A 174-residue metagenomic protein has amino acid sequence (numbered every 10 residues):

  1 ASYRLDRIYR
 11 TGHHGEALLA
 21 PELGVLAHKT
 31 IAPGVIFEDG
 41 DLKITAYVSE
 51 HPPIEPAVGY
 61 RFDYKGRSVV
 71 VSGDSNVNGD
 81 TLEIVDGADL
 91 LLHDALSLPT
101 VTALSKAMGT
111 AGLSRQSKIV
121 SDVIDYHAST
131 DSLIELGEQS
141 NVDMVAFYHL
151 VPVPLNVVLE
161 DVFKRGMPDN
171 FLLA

Functional and structural regions predicted by a protein language model:
A1-N76, V158-A174: Binuclear metal-dependent hydrolase catalytic cores
G59, S68, N76-A174: Cap/insert and terminal regions of metallo-dependent hydrolase folds
